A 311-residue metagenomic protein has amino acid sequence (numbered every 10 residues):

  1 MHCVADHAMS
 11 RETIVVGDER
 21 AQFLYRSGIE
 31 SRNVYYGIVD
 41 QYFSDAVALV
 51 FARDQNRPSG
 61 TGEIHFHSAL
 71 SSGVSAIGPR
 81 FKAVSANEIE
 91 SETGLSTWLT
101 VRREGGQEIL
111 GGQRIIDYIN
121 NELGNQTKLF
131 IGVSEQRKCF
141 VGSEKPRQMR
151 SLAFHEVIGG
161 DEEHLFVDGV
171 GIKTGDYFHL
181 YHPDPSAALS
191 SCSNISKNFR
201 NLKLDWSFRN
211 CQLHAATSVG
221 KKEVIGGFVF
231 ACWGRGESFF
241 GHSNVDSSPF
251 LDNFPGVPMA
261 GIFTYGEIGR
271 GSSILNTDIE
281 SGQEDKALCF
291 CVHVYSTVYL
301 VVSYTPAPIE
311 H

Functional and structural regions predicted by a protein language model:
M1-V257, I262-H311: Small-residue-enriched flexible segments
